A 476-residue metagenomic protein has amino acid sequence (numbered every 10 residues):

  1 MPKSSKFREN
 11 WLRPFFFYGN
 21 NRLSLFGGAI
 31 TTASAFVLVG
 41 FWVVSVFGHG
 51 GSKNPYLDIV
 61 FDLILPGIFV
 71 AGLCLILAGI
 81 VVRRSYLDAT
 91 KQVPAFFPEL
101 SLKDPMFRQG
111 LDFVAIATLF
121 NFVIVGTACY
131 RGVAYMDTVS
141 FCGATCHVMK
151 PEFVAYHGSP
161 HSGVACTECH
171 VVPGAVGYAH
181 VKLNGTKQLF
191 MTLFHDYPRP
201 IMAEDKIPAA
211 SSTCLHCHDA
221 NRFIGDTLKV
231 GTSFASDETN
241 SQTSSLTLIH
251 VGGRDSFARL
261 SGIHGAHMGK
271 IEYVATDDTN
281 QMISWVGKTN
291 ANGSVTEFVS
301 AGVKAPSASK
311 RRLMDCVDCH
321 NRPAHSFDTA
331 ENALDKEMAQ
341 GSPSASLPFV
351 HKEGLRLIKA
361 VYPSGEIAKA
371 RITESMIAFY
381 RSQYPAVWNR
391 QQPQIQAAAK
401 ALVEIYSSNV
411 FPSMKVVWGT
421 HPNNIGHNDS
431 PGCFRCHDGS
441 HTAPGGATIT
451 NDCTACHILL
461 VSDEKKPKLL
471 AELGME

Functional and structural regions predicted by a protein language model:
M1-K6: Short, intrinsically disordered terminal tails adjacent to the first/last structured region
F7-S34: Juxtamembrane interface helix immediately N-terminal to a transmembrane segment
R13-N20, F47-V70, I76-A209, T227-K310 (+4 more regions): Sequence context of c-type cytochrome heme-c attachment sites
T32-G48: Alpha-helical transmembrane segments of multi-pass membrane proteins
V172-Y178, C214-D226, C316-A330, R435 (+2 more regions): Periplasmic/extracellular electron-transfer cofactor-ligation site, primarily the c-type cytochrome heme-c attachment
K310-Y384: Mixed-charge (acidic/basic) macromolecular-recognition segments
A324-F327, G341-P348, G445-E476: Extended hydrophobic/aromatic segments used for targeting, binding, or gating
